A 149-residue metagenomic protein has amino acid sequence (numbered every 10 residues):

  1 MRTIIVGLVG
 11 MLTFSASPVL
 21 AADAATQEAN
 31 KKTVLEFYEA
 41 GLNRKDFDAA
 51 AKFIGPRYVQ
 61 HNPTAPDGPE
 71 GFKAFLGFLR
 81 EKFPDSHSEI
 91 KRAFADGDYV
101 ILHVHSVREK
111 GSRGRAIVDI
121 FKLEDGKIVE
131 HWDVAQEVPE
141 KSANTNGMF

Functional and structural regions predicted by a protein language model:
I5, P18-F149: C-terminal and inter-domain tail/linker signature
V6-A16: Bacterial N-terminal signal peptides
